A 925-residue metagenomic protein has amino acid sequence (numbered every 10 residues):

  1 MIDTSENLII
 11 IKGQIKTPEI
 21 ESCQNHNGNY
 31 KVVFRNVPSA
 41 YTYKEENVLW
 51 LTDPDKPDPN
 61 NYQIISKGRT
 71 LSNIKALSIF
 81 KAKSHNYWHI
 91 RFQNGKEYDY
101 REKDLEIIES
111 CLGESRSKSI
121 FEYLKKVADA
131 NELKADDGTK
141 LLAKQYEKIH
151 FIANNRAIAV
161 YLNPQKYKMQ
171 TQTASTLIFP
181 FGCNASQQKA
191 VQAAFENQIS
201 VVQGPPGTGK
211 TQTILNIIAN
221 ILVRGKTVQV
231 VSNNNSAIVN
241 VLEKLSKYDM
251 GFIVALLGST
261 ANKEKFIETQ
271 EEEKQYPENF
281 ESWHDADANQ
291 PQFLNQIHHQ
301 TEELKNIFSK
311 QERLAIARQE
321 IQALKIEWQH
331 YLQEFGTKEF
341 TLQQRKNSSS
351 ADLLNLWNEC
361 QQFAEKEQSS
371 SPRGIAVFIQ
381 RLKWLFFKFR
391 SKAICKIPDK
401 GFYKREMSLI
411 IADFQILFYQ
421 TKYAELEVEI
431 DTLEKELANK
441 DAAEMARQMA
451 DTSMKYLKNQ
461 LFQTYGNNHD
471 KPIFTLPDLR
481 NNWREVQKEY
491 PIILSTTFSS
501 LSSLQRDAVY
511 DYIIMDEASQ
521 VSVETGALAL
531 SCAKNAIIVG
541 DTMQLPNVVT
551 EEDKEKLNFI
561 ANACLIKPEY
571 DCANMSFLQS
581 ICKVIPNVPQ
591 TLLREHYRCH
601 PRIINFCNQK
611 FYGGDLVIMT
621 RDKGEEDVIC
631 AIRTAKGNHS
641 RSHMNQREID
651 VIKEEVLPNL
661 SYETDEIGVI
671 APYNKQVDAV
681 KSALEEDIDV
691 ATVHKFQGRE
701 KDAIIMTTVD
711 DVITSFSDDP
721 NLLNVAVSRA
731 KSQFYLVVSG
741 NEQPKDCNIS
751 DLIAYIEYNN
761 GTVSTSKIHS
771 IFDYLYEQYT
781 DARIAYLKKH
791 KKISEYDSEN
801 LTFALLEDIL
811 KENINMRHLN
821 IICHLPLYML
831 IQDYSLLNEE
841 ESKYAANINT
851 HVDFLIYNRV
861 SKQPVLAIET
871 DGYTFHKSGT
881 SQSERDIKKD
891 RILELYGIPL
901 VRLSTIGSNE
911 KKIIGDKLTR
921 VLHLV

Functional and structural regions predicted by a protein language model:
M1-P54, F252, S259-E264, E268-E436: Charged C-terminal transducer/switch regions of large nucleotide-driven machines
E45-V48, P57-I64, G68-A193, K263-H284 (+2 more regions): Pre-P-loop entry segment of helicase/translocase ATPase cores
A76-A82, F92-G95, Y167-E281, T341-S348 (+2 more regions): ASCE P-loop NTPase helicase motor core
E114-G182, Q311, C360-V509: Conserved helicase NTPase catalytic core signature
A508-I514, R699-D710, V725, Q733-L736: A short beta-strand element within the Helicase C-terminal
E552-T591, I713-N813, R817: Helicase C-terminal subdomain and adjacent C-terminal extension
G613-A683: Conserved helicase/translocase motor-coupling segment
H769-V925: Nucleic-acid endo/exonuclease domains
